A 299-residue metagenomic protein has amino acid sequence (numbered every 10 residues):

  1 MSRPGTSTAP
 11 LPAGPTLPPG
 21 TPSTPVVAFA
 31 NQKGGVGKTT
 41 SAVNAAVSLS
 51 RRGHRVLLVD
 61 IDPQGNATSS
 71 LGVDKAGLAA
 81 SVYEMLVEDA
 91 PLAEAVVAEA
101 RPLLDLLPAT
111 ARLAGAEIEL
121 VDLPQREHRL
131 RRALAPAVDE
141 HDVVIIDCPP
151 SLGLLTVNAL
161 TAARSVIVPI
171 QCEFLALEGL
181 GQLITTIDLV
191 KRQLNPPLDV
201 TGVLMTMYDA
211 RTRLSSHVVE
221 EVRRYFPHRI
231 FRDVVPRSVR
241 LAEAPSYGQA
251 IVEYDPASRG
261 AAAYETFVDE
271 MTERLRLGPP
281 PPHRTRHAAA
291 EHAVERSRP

Functional and structural regions predicted by a protein language model:
M1-P299: P-loop NTP-binding core
